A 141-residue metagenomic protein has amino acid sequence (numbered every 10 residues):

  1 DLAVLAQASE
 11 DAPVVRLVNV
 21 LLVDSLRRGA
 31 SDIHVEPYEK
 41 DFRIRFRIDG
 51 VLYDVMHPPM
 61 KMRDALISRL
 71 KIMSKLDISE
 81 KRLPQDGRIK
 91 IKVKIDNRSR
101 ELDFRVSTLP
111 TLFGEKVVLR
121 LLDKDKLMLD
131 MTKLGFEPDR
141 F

Functional and structural regions predicted by a protein language model:
D1-F141: N-terminal "pre-motor" subdomain/linker immediately upstream of P-loop NTPase catalytic cores
